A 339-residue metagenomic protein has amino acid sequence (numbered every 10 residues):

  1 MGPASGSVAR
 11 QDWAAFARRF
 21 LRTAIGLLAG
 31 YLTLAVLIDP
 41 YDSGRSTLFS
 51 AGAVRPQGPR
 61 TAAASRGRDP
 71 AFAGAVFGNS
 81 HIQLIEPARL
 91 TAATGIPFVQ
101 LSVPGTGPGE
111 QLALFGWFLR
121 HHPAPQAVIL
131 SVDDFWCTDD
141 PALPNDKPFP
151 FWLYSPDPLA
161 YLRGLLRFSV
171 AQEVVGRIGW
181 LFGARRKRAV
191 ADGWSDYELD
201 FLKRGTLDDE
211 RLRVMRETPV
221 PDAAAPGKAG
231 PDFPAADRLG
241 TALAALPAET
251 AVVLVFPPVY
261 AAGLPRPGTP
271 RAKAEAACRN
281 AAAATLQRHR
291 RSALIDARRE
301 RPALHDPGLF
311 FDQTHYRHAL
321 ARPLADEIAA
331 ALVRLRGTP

Functional and structural regions predicted by a protein language model:
M1-F16: N-terminal Lys/Arg-rich, disordered targeting/topogenic segments
R18-D39: Hydrophobic membrane-insertion alpha-helices, especially the h-region of bacterial N-terminal signal peptides
D39-R60: Alpha-helical transmembrane signal-anchor/signal-peptide segments
R55-Q83: Short extracytoplasmic
A71, F77-L165: Membrane-embedded segments
V132, N145-E249: Secreted/periplasmic serine-hydrolase-like ester/acetyl group-modifying domain
A244-P270: Active-site segments of SGNH/GDSL-like serine hydrolases that catalyze O-acetyl group transfer/hydrolysis on lipids
P270-P339: C-terminal regions of proteins
